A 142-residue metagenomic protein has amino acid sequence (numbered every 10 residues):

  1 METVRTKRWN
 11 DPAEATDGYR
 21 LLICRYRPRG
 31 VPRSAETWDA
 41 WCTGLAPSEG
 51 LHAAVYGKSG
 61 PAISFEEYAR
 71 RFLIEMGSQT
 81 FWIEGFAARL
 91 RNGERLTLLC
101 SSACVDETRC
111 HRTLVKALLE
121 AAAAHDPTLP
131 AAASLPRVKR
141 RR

Functional and structural regions predicted by a protein language model:
M1-R142: Residues lining hydrophobic/aromatic ligand-binding pockets adjacent to catalytic sites
